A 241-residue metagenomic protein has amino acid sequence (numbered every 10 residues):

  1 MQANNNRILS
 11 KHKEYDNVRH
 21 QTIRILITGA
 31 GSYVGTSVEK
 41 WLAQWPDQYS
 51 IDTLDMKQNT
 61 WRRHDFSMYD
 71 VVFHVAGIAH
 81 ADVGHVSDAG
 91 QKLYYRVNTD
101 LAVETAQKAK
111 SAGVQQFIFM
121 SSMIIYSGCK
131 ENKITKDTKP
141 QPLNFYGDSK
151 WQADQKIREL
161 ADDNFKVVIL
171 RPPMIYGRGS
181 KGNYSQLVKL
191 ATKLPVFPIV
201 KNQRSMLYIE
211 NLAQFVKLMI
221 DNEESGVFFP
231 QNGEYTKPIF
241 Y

Functional and structural regions predicted by a protein language model:
I25-L42: N-terminal Rossmann NAD(P)H-binding glycine-rich loop of SDR-like oxidoreductase domains
R62-E104, K108, I125-G128: NAD(P)H-binding glycine-rich loop region in Rossmannoid oxidoreductase-like domains and their noncatalytic homologs
A79, M123-Y126, K130, P140 (+2 more regions): Active-site segment of SDR-like NAD(P)-dependent oxidoreductases
L93-L101, P140, N144, D148-S149 (+1 more regions): Glycine-rich NAD(P)-binding loop of the Rossmann-fold in SDR/ketoreductase-type enzymes
V103-F145, L160, V168: Conserved Rossmann-fold NAD(P)-dependent oxidoreductase catalytic core, especially the SDR/UDP-sugar
Q155-R178: Conserved beta-loop-beta element that borders a ligand/cofactor-binding pocket
G179-S180, Q203-N211, F228-Y241: Substrate-binding strand-loop-helix patch in Rossmann-like NAD(P)-dependent oxidoreductase/epimerase domains
K189-L207, L218-E223, F229-Q231: A conserved pocket-lining segment of Rossmann-fold NAD(P)-dependent short-chain dehydrogenase/reductase
